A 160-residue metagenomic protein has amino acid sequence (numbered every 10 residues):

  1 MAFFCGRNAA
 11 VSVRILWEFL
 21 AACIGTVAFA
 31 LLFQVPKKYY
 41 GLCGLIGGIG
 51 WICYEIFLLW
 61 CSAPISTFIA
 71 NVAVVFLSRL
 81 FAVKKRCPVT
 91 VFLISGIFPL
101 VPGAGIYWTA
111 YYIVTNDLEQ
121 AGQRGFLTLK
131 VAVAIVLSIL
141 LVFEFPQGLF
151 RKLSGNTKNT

Functional and structural regions predicted by a protein language model:
F3-F76, L80-V83, C87-V89, W108-T160: Alpha-helical transmembrane segments and their membrane-interface boundaries that form or gate the permeation pathway
P88-F98: The feature identifies polytopic integral membrane transport proteins across all domains of life
P99-G105: Proline-centric
